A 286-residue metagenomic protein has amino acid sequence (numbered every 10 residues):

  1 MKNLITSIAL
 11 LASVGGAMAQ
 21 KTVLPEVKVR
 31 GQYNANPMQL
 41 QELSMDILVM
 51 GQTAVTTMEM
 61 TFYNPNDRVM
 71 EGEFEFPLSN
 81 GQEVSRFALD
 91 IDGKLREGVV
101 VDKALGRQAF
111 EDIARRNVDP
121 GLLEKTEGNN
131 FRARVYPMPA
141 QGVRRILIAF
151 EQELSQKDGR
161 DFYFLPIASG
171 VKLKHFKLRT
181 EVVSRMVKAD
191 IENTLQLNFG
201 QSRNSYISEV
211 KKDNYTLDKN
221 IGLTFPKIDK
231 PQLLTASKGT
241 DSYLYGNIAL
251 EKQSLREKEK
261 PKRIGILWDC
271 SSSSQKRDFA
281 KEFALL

Functional and structural regions predicted by a protein language model:
M1-L24: Bacterial Sec-dependent N-terminal signal peptides
Q20-D241: Subset of Sec-pathway N-terminal targeting signals
L105, K252-Q253, C270-S274: Solvent-exposed loop/turn segments at secondary-structure junctions within structured extracellular/periplasmic domains
L223, G246, D269: Conserved hydrophobic/aromatic pocket- or pore-lining residues that grip, position, or stack substrates in active sites
G239-L244, E259-R263: Active-site-adjacent "gating/activation" loops or surface patches in catalytic cores
S242-Q253: Catalytic P-loop NTP-binding/switch module of NTPases
K258-L267, S272-L286: …and closely analogous acidic/polar surface helices at protein-protein or active-site interfaces in A-domain-like
